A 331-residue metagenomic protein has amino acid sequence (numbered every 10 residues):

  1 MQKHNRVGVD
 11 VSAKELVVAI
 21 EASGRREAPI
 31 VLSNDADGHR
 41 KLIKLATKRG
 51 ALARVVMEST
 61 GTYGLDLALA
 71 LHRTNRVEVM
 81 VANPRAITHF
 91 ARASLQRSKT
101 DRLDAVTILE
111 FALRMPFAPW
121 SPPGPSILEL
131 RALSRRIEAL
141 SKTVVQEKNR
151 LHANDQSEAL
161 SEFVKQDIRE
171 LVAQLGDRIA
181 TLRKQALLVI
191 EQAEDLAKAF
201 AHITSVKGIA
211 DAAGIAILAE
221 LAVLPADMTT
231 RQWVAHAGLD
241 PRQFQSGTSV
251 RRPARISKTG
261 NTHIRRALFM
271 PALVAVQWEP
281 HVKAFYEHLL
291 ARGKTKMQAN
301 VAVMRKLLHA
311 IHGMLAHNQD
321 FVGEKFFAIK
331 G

Functional and structural regions predicted by a protein language model:
M1-G331: A detector of single, family-specific signature residues that are central to catalytic or substrate-handling motifs
